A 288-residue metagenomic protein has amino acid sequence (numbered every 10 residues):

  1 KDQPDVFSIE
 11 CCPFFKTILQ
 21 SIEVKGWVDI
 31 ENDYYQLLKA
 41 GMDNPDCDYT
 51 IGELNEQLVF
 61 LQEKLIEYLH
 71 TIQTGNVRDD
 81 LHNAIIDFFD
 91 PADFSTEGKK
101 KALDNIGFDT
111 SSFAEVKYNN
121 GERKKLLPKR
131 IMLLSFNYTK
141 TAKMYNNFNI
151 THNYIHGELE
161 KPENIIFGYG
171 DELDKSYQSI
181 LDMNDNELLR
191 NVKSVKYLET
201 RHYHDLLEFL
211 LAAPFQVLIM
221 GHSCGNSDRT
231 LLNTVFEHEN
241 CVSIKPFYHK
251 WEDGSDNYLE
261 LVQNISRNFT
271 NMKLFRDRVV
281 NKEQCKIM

Functional and structural regions predicted by a protein language model:
K1-L198: Extended, H/D-rich, highly charged conserved domains that either
R201-Y203: Donor nucleotide-activated moiety binding/catalytic core segment of transferases that use nucleotide-activated donors
D205-M288: SIR2/sirtuin-family catalytic core signature
